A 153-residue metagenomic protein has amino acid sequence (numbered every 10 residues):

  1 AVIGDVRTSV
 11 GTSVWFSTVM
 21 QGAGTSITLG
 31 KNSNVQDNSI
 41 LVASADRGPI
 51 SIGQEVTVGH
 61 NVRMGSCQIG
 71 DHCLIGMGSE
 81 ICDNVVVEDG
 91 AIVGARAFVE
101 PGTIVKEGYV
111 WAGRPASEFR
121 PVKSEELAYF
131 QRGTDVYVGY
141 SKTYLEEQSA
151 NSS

Functional and structural regions predicted by a protein language model:
A1-S13, S17-T25, R47: N-terminal first-folded block
S17, K31-N32: Charge-rich, low-hydrophobicity low-complexity segments
A23, T28-K31, D37-I52, H60-S153: Glycine-rich hexapeptide-repeat left-handed beta-helix
T57: Short proline/glycine- and basic residue-enriched helix-capping loop/turn segments at helix->loop/beta transitions
